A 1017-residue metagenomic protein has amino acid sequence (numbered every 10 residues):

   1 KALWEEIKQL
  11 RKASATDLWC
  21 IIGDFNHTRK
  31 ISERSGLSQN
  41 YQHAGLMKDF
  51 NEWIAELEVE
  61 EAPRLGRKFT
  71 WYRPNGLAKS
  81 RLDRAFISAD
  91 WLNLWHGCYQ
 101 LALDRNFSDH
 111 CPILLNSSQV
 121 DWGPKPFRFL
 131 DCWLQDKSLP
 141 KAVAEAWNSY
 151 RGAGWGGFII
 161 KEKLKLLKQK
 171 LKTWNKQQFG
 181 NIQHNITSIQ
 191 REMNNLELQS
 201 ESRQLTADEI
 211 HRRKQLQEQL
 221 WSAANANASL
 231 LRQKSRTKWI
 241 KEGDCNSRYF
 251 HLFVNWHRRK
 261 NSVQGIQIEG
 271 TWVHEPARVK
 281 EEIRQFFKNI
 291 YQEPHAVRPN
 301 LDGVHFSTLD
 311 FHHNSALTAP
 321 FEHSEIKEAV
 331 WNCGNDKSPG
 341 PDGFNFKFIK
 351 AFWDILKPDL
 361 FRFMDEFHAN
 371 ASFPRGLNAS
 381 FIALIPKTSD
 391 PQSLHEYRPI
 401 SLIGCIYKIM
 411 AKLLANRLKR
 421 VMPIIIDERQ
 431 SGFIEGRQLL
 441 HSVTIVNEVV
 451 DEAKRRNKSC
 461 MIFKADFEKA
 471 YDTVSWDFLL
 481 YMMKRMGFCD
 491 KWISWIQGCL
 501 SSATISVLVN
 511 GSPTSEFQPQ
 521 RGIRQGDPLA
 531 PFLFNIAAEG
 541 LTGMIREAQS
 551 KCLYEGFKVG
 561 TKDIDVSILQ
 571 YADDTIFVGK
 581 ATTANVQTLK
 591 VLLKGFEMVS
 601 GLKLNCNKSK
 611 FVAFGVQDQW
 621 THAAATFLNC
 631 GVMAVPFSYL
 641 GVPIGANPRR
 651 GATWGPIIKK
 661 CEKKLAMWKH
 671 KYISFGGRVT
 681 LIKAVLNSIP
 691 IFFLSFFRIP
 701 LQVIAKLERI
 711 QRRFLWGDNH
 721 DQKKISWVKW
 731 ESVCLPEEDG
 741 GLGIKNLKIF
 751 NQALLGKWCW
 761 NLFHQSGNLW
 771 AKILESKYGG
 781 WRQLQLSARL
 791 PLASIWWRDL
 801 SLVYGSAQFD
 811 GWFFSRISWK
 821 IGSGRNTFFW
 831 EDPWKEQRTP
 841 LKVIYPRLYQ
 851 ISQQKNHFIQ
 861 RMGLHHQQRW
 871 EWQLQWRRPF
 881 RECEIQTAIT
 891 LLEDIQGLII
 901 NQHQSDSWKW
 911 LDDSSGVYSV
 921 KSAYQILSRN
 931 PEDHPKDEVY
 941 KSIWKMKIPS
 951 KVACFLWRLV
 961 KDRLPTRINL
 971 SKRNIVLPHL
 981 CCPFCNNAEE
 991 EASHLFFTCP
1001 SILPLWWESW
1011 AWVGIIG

Functional and structural regions predicted by a protein language model:
K1-I210, Q219-N225, S229-I445, V449-G1017: A helix-boundary/hinge signal
